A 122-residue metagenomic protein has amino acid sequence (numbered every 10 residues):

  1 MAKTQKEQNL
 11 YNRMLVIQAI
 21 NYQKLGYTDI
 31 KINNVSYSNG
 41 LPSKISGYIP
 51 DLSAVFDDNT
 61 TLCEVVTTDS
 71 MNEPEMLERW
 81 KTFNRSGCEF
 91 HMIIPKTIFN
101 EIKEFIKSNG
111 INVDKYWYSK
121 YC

Functional and structural regions predicted by a protein language model:
A2-N12, I20-N59, Y121: Active-site metal-binding core of divalent-cation-utilizing nuclease and nuclease-like domains
L10-Q18, P74-L77: Well-ordered, non-membrane alpha-helical segments in soluble/globular domains
N21-L25, V55, F83-S86, S108-N112: Alpha-helix C-cap/termination motif
N34-V35, V65-D69, I93-T97: Structural motif
P50-M76: Conserved catalytic cores of phosphodiester-cleaving nucleases, focusing on short active-site segments
N59-L62, G87-I94, D114-Y116: Hydrophobic beta-strand segments of well-ordered beta-sheets in folded domains
E73-P95, F99-F105: Short, charged, amphipathic alpha-helix that recurs within catalytic cores of restriction-modification and other
K96-C122: Domain-level recognition of nuclease-like catalytic cores that cleave nucleotide substrates
